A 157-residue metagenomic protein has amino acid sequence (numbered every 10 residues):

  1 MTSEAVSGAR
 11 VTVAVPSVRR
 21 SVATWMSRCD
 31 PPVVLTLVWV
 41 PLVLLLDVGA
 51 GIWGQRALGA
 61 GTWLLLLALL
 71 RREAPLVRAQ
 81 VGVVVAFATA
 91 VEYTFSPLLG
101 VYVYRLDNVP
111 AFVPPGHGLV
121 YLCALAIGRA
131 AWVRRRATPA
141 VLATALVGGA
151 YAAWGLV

Functional and structural regions predicted by a protein language model:
T2-V157: Aromatic-rich, lipid-facing transmembrane alpha helices and their immediate juxtamembrane interface loops in integral
